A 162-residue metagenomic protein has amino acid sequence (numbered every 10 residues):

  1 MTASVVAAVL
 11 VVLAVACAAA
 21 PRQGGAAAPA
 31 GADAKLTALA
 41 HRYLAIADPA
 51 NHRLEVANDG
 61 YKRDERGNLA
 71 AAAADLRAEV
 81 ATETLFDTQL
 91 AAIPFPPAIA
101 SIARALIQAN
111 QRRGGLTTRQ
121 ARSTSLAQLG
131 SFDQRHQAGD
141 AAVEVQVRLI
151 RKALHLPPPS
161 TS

Functional and structural regions predicted by a protein language model:
M1, Q23-G25, G115: Small/flexible residues
M1-V15: Sec-dependent bacterial lipoprotein signal peptides
V12-A34: C-terminal region of N-terminal signal peptides and the immediate post-cleavage residues of exported proteins
A32-Q120, Q128-T161: Alpha-helical segments in soluble extracytoplasmic regions
